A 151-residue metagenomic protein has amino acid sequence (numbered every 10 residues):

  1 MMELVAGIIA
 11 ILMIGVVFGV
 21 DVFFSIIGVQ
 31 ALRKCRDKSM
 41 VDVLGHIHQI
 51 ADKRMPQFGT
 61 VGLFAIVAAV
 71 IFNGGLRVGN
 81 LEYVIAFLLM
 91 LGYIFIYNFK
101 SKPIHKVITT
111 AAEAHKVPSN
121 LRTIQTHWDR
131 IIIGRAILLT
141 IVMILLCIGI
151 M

Functional and structural regions predicted by a protein language model:
M2-G15, R77-L91: Interfacial segments of alpha-helical transmembrane regions
L4-I8, I14-V61, T109-T126: Interfacial loop at the N-terminal end of multi-pass membrane proteins
A10, I132-R135: Residue-level recognition of transmembrane alpha-helices in multi-pass small-molecule transporters/permeases
G15-G28, M90-I104: Transmembrane alpha-helical segments that form the membrane-embedded catalytic/substrate-channel core of multi-pass
I26-G28, G59-L76, K100: Membrane-helix exit/interface motif
Q57-A69, A86, R135-M143: Core segments of transmembrane alpha-helices that mediate helix-helix packing or line hydrophobic substrate/ligand
L146-M151: Juxtamembrane boundary at the C-terminal end of a transmembrane helix
